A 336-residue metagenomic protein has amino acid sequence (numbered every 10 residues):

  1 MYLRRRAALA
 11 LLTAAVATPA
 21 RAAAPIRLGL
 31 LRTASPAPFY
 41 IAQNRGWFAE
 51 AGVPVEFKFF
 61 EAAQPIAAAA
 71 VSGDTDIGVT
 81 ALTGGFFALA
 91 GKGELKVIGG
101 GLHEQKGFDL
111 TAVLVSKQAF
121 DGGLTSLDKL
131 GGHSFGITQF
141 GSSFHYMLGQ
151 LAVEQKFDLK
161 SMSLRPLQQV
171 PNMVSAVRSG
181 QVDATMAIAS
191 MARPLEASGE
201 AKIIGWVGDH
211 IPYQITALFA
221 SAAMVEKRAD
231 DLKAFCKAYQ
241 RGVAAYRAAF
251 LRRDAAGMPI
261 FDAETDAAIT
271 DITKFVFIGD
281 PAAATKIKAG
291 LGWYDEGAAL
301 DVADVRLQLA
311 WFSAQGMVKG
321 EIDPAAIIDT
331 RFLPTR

Functional and structural regions predicted by a protein language model:
M1-A7: Bacterial N-terminal signal peptides that target proteins for export
A7-A22: N-terminal export signals
A22-F157, S163-L167, D183-A189, W206 (+1 more regions): Short, glycine-/small- and polar/acidic-enriched structural segments that line small-molecule recognition paths
P65-A67, G84-G85, N172-A176, M191-A192 (+1 more regions): Short, hydrophobic alpha-helical packing/hinge segments within bilobed ligand-binding/sensory domains
H103-A112, E196-M224, R228, C236 (+2 more regions): Periplasmic-binding protein-like
V170-L195, A201: Loop-centered beta-sheet repeat module
E226-M317: Secondary-structure end/capping motifs
G316-R336: Long, low-complexity C-terminal extensions of enzymes
